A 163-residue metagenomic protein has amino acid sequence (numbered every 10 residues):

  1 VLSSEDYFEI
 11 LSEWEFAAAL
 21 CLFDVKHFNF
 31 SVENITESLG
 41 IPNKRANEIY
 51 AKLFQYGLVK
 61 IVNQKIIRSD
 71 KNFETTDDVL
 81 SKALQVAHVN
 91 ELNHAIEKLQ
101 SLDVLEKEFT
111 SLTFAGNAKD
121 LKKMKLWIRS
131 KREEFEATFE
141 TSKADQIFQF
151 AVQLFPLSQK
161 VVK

Functional and structural regions predicted by a protein language model:
V1-C21: Short alpha-helical segments that sit at the start of domains
E5-S12, S31, L58-A87: Short, cationic-aromatic polyanion-contact patches
E15-A18, S31, R45-A46: Internal, well-ordered alpha-helical segments in soluble enzyme and binding-protein domains
L22-F28, P42-R45: Aromatic- and glycine-enriched beta-alpha-beta binding-site module
K26-S38: Short acidic, hydrophobic short linear motifs in intrinsically disordered regions
G40-Y56: Short amphipathic alpha-helical interaction segments
A83-K163: Long, low-complexity, charge-rich intrinsically disordered regions
